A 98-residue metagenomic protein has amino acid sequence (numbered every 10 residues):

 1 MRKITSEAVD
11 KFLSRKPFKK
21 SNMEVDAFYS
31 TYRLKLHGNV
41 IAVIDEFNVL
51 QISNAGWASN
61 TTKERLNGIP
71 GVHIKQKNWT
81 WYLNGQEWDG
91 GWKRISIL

Functional and structural regions predicted by a protein language model:
M1-L98: Terminal leader/tail segments of proteins
